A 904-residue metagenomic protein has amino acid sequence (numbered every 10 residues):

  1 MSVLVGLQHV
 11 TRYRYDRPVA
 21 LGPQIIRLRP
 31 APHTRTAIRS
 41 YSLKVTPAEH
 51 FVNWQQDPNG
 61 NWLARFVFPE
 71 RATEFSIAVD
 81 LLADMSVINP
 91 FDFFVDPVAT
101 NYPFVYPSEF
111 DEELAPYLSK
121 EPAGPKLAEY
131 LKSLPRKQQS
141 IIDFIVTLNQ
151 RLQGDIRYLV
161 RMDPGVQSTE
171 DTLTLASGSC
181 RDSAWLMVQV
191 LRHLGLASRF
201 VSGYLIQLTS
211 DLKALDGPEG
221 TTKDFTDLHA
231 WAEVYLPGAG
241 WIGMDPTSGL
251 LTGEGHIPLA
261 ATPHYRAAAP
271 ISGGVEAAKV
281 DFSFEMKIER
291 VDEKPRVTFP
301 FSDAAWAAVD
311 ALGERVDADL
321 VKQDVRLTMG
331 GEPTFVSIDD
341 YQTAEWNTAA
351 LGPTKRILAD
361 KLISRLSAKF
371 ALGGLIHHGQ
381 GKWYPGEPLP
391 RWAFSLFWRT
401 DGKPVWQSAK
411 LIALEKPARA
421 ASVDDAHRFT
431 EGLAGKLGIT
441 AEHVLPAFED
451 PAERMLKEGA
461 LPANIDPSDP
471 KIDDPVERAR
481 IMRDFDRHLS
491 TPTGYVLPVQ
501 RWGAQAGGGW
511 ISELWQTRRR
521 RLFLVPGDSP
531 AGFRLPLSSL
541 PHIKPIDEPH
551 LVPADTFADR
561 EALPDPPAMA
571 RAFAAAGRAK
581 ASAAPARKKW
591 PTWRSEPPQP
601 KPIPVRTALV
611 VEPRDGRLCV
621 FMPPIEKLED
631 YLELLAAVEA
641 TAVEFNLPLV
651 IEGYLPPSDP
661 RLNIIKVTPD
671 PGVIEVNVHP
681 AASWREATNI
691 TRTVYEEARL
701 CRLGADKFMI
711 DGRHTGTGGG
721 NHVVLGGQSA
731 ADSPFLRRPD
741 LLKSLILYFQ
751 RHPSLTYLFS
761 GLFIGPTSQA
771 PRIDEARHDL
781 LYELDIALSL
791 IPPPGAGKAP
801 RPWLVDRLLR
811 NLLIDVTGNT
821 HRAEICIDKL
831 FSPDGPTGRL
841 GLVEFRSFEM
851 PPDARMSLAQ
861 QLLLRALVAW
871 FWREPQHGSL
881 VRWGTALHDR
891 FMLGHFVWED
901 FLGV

Functional and structural regions predicted by a protein language model:
M1-G178, H193-N663, T668, H821-E824 (+7 more regions): Mixed-charge, low-complexity segments
A128, M162-E170, G672, H714-L725: Short, conserved phosphate-binding/catalytic loop or strand-edge motifs used in phosphoryl-/nucleotidyl-transfer
R181, L628-L632, T688, P739: Short alpha-helix boundary/capping motifs
A239, T247-L250, A261-V297, F301 (+10 more regions): Loop-rich catalytic cores of soluble enzymes, especially ATP-dependent carboxylate-amine ligases and other
